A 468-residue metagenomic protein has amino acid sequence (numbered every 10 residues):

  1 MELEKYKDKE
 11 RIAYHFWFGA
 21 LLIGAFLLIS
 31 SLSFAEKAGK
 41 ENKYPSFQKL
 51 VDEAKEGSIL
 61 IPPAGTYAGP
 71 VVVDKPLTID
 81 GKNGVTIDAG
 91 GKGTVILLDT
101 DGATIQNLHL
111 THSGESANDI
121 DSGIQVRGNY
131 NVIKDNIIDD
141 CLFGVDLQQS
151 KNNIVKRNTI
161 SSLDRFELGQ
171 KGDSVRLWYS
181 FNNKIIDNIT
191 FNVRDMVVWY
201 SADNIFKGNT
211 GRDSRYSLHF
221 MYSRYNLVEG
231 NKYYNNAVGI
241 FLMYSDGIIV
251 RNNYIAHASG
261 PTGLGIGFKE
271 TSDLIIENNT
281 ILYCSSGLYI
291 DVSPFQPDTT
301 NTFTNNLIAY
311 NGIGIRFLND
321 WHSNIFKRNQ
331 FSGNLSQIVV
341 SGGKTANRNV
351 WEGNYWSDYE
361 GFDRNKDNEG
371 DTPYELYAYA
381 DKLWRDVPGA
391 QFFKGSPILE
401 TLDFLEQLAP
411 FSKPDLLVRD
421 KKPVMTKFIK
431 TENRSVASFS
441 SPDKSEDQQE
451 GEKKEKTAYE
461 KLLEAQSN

Functional and structural regions predicted by a protein language model:
G19-S30: Bacterial N-terminal signal peptides
E36-V72: Acidic Gly/Asp/Thr-rich repetitive segments characteristic of extracellular carbohydrate-active and adhesion proteins
D52, Y67-D80, I87-N131, F143-Q149: Extracellular beta-strand-rich solenoid/capping regions of secreted or surface-exposed proteins that bind or remodel
G57-I59, A64, P70, P76 (+18 more regions): Detector for repetitive beta-architecture
I61, V72, D80, D88 (+21 more regions): Extracellular beta-strand solenoid repeats
A89-L97, A117-Q125, D140-L147, E167-W178 (+7 more regions): Extracellular beta-strand/beta-solenoid scaffold signature
P261-G265, L274, G287-S293, T302 (+2 more regions): Functionally critical loop-and-helix segments that line ligand-binding/catalytic clefts of soluble enzyme domains
